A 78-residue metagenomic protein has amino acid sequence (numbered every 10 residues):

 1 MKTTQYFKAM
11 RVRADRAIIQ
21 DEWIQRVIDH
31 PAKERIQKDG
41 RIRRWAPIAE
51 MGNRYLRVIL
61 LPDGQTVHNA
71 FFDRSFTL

Functional and structural regions predicted by a protein language model:
M1-L78: Ribonuclease/tRNase effector modules and their secretory precursors
